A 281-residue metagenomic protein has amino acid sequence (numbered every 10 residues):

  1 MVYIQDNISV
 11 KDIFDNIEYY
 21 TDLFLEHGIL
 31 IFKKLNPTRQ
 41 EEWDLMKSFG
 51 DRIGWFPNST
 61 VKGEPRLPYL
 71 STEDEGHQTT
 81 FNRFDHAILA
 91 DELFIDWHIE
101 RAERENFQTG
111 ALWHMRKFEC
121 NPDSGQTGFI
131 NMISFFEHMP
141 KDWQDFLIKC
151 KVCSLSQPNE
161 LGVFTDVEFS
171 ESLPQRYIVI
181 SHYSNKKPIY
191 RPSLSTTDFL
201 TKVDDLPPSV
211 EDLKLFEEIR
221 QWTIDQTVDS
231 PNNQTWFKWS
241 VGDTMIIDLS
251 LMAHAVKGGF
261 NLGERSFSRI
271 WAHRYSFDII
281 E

Functional and structural regions predicted by a protein language model:
M1-D243, L251-E281: Non-heme Fe(II) oxygenase catalytic core, chiefly the N-lobe of the double-stranded beta-helix
